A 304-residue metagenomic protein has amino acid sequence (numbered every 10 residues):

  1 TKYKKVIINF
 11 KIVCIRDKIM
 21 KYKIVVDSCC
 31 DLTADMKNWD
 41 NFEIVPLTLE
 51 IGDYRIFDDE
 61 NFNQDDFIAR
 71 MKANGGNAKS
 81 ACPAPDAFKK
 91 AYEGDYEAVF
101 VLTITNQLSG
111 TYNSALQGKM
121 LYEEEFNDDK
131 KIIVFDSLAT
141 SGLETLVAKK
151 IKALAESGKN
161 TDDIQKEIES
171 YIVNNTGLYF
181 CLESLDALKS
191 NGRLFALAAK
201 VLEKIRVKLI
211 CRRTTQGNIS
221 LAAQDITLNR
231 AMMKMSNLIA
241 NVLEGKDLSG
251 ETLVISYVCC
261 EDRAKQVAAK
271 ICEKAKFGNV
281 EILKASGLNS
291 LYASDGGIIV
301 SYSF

Functional and structural regions predicted by a protein language model:
T1-I19: Short, Lys/Arg-enriched N-terminal segments with co-localized hydrophobic residues within the first ~10-30 amino acids
Y22, E97-V101, E251-L253: Generic beta-sheet signal
Y22-A87: N-terminal glycine-rich anion-binding loop in soluble enzyme alpha/beta folds
V26, T103-T105, D136: Short beta-strand segments
C29-E43, T48, L116-M120, I133 (+2 more regions): Mixed-charge interfacial surface used for oligomerization/domain docking and macromolecular partner engagement
C82-L108: Glycine/serine-rich loop-strand microenvironments at binding/catalytic pocket rims
Y96-V101, E125-F135, I282: Glycine/charged-rich beta-loop-alpha catalytic/anionic-binding loops adjacent to active sites
I104-E125, V147-A148: Short Gly/Thr/Asp-enriched flexible loops that form oxyanion-binding sites at enzyme active sites
